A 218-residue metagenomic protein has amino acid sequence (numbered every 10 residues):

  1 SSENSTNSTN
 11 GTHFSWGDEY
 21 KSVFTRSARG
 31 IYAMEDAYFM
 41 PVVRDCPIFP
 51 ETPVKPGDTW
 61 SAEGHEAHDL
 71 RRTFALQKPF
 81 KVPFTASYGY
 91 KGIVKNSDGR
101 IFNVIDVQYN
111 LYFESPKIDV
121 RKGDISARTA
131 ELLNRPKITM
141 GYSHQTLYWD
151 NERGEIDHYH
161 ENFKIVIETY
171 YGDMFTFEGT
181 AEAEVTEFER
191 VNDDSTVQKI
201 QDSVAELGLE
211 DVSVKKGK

Functional and structural regions predicted by a protein language model:
S1-K218: Signature of exported/secreted
